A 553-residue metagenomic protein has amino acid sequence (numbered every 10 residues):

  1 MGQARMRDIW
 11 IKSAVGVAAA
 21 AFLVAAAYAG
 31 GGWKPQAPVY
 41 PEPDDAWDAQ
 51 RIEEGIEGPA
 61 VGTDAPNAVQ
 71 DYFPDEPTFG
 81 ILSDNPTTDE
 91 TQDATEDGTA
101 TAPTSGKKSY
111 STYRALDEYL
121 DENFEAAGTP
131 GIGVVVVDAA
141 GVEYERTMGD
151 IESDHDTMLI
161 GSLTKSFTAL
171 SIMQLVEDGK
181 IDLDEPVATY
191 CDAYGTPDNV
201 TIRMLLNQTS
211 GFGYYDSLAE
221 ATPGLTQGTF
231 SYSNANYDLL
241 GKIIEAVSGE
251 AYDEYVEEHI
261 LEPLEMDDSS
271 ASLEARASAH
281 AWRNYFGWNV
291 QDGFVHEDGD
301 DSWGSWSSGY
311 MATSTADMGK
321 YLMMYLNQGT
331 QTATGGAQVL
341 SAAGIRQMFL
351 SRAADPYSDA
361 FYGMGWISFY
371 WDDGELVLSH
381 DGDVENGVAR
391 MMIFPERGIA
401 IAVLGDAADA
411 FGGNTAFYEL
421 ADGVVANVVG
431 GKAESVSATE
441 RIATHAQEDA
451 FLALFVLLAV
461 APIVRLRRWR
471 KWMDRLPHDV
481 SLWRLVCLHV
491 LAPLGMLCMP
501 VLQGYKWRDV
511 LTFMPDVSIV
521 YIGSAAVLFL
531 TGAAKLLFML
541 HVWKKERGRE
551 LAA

Functional and structural regions predicted by a protein language model:
G2-I9, A26-G62, P66-V69, F73-D89 (+4 more regions): Catalytic loop of the DD-peptidase/beta-lactamase superfamily, centered on the K-T-G motif and neighboring
A14-Y28: Hydrophobic membrane-insertion alpha-helices, especially the h-region of bacterial N-terminal signal peptides
A27-G32, R146-T147, Y215-E220, S272-E274 (+1 more regions): Short, solvent-exposed loop/turn and secondary-structure capping segments
Y110, A126-G131, T147-M204, T222-N236 (+3 more regions): Short active-site loop at a secondary-structure junction that contains or immediately precedes the catalytic residue(s)
T112, L116-Y119, G128, L163-T164 (+9 more regions): Stable alpha-helical elements in mature extracytoplasmic
V137-E143: Short, glycine-anchored, charge-dense loop/turn motifs used at functional sites
E145-D150, L404-A408: Short beta->alpha transition motifs characteristic of CBS
G195-E385: Short, surface-exposed loop or secondary-structure junction motifs that flank catalytic or metal-binding residues
